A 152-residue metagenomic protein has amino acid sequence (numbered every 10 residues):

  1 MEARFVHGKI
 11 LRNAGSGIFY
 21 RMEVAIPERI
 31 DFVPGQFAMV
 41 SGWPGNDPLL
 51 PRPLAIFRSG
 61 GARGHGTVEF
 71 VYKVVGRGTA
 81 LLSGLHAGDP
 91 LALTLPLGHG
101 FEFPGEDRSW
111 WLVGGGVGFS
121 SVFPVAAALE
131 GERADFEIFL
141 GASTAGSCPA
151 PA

Functional and structural regions predicted by a protein language model:
M1-A87, S143: Ferredoxin-reductase
R77-A152: FNR/FR-type flavoprotein reductase catalytic core
